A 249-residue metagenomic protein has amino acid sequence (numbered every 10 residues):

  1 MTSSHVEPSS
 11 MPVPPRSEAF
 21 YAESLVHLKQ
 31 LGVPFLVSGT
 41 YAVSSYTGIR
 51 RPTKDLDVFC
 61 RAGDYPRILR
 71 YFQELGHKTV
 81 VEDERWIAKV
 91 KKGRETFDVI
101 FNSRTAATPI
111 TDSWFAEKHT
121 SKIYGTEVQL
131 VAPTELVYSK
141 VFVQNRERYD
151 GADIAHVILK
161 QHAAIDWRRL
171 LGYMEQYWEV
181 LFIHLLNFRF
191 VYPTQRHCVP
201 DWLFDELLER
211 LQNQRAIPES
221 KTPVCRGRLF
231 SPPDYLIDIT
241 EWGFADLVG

Functional and structural regions predicted by a protein language model:
M1-V37: Helical scaffold of the NTase/Pol beta-like nucleotidyltransferase catalytic core
S4, T111-G249: Catalytic cores of NTP-dependent nucleotidyl/adenyl transfer enzymes across multiple folds
A22-L56, C60-L69, A132, D234 (+1 more regions): Active-site nucleotide-donor binding segment shared across nucleotidyl transfer reactions
V33, H77-K78, A216: Short aromatic/hydrophobic-glycine micro-motifs
Y41, D64, R94, S103-T105 (+2 more regions): Short, flexible active-site-adjacent loop segments at beta-strand->alpha-helix junctions, enriched in small/polar
T53-D55, H77, D98-V99, A116 (+1 more regions): Short, hinge-like loop/turn segments at secondary-structure boundaries
R67-Q73, V81-E84, A132, V137: Nucleic-acid-binding surface
L75-D112: Conserved catalytic core of two-metal-ion nucleotidyltransferases
